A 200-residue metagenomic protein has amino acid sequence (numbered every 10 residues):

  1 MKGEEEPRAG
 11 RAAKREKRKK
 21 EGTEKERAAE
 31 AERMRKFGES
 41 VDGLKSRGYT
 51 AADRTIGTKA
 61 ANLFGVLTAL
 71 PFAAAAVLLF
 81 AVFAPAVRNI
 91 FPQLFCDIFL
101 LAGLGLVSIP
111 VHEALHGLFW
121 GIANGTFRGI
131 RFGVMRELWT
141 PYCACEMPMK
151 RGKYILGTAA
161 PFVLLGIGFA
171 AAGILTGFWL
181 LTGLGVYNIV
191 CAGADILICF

Functional and structural regions predicted by a protein language model:
K2-E4: Active-site hotspot residues in diverse enzymes, especially metal/ion-binding acidic/histidine motifs
G10-A84, R136-F200: Metalloprotease/metallohydrolase-associated module, dominated by Zn2+-dependent proteases
F83-F91: Membrane-interface helix termini and inter-helical loops of multi-pass transporters
P92-I109: Short pre-active-site segment immediately N-terminal to the catalytic Zn-binding motif
Q93, I109-H112, G157, C191: Residue-level recognition of hydrophobic positions within alpha-helical transmembrane segments
S108-G121, P161: Active-site recognition of the HExxH zinc-binding catalytic motif
H112-H116, G125, W139, L181: Short amphipathic alpha-helical surface micro-motifs
L118-V134, F200: Membrane-water interface of transmembrane alpha-helices
